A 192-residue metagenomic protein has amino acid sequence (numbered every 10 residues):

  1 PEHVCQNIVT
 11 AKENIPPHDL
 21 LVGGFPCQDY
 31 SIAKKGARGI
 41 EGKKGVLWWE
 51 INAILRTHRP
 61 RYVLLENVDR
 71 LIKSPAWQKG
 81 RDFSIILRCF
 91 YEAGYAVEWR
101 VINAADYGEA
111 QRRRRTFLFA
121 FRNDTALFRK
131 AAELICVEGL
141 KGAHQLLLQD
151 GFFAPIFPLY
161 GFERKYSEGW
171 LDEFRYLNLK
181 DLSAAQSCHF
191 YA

Functional and structural regions predicted by a protein language model:
P1-E13: S-adenosyl-L-methionine
T10-L20, Q28-A192: Class I S-adenosyl-L-methionine
